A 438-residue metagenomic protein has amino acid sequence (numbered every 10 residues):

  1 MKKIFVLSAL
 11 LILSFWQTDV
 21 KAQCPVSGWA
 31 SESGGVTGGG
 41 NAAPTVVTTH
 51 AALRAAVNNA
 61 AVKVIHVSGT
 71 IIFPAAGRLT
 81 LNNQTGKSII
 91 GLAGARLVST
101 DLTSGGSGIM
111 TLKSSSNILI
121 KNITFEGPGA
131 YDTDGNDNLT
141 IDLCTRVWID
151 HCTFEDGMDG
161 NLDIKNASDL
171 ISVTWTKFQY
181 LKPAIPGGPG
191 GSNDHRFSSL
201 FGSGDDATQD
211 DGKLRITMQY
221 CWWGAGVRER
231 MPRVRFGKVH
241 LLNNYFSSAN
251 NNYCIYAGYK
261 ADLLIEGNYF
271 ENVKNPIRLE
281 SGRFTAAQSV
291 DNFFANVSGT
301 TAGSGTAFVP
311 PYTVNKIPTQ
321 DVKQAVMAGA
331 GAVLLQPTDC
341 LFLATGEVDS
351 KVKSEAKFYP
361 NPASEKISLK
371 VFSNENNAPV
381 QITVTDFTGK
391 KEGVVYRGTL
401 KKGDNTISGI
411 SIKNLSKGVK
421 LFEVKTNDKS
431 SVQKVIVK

Functional and structural regions predicted by a protein language model:
K2-V64, F73-P74, S298-L343: Extracellular "leader-to-stem" segments immediately downstream of a signal peptide or signal-anchor in secreted/lumenal
R54-V62, I71-I90, V98-K121, G127-C144: Extracellular beta-strand-rich solenoid/capping regions of secreted or surface-exposed proteins that bind or remodel
R78-N82, G108-S114, Y131-D132, N136-L143 (+7 more regions): Glycine-rich beta-solenoid repeat tracts in large extracellular/virion proteins
G86-A95, S116-G127, L143-D156, S168-D206 (+4 more regions): Right-handed parallel beta-helix
R233-F342: Extracellular beta-rich repeat passengers
S350-Y359, A363-K438: C-terminal outer-membrane/trafficking sorting elements
